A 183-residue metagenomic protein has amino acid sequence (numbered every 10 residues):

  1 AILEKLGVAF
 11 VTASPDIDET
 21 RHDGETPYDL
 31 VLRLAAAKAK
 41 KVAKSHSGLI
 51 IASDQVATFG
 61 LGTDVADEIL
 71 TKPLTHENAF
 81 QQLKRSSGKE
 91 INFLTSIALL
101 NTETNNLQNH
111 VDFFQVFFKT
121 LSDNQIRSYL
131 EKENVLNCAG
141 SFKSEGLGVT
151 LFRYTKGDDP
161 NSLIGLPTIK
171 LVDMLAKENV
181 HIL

Functional and structural regions predicted by a protein language model:
A1-V8: N-terminal beta1-alpha1 ligand-phosphate binding loop
V8-F10, G48: A structural micro-motif
F10-E19: A short beta-strand-loop structural module common to alpha/beta enzyme folds
G24-L183: Anionic-ligand binding patches
